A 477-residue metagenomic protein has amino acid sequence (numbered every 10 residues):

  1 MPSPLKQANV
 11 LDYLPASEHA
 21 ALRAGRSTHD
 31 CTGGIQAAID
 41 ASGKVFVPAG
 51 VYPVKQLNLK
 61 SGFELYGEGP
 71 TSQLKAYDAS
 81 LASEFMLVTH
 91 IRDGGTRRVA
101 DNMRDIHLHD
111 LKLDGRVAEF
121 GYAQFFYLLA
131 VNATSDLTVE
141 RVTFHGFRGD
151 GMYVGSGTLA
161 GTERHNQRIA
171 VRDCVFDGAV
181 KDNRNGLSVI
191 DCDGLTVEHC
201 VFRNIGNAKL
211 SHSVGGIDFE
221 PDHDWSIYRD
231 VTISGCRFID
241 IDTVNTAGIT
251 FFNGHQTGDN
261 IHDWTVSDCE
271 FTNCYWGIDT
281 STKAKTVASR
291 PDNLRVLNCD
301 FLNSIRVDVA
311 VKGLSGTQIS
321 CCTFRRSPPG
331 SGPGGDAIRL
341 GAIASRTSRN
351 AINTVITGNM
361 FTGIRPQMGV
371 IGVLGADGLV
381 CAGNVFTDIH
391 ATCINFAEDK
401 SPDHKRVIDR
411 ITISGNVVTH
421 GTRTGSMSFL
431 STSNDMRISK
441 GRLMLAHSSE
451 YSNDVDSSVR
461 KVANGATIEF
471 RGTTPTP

Functional and structural regions predicted by a protein language model:
M1-A37: Right-handed parallel beta-helix/beta-solenoid
P4, A38-A41, N58-L59, A100-N102 (+2 more regions): Flexible, charged surface loops at secondary-structure boundaries
T32, Q36, D40-E64, E68-L81 (+1 more regions): N-terminal extracellular ligand-recognition/capping segment immediately after the signal peptide
K44-V47, F63-G67, L87-T89, L129 (+2 more regions): Well-ordered beta-strand segments characteristic of repetitive beta-sheet solenoids
F46-P48, Y153, S188, V197: A structural signal for short, well-ordered beta-strand segments and their strand-loop junctions that often border
G62, E68-T71, R104-G115, S135-G146 (+12 more regions): Right-handed parallel beta-helix
A79-V99, E119-A130, G146-T162, G178-V189 (+9 more regions): Extracellular beta-strand/beta-solenoid scaffold signature
